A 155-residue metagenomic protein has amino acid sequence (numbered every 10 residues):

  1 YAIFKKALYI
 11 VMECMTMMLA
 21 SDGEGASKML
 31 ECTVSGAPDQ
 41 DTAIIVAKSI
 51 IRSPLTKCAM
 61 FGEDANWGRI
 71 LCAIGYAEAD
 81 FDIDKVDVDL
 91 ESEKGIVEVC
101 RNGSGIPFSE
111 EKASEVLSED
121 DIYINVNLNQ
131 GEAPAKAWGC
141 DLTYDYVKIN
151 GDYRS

Functional and structural regions predicted by a protein language model:
Y1-G62: A glycine- and small/hydrophobic-rich beta-loop-beta segment that serves as a flexible "lid/hinge" or phosphate-binding
G36, I44-K48, R52-S155: Internal helix-turn-beta structural module
